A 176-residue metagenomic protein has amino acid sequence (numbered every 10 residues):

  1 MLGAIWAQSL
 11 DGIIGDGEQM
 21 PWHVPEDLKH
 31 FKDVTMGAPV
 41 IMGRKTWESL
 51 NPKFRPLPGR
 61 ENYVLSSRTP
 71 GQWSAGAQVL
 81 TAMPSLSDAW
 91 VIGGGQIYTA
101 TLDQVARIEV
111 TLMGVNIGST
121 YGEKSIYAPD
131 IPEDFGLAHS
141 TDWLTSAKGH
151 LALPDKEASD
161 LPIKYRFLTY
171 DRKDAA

Functional and structural regions predicted by a protein language model:
M1-A176: Enzymes that bind and transform nitrogen-containing heteroaromatic metabolites
